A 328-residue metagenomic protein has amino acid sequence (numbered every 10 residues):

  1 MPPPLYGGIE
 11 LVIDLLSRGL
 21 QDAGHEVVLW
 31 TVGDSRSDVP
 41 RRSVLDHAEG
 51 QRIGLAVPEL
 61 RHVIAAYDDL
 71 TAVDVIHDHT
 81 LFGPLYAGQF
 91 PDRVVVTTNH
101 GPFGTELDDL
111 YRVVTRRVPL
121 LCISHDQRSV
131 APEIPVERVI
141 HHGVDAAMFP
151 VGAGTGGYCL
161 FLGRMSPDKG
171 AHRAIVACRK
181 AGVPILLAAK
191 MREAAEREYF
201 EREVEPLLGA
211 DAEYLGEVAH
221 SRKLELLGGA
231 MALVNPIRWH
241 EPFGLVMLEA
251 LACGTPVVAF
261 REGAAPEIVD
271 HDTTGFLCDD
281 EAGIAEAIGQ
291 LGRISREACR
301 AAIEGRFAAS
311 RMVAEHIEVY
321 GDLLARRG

Functional and structural regions predicted by a protein language model:
M1-G328: Catalytic cores of nucleotide-sugar-dependent glycosyltransferases that transfer UDP/GDP/TDP-activated
